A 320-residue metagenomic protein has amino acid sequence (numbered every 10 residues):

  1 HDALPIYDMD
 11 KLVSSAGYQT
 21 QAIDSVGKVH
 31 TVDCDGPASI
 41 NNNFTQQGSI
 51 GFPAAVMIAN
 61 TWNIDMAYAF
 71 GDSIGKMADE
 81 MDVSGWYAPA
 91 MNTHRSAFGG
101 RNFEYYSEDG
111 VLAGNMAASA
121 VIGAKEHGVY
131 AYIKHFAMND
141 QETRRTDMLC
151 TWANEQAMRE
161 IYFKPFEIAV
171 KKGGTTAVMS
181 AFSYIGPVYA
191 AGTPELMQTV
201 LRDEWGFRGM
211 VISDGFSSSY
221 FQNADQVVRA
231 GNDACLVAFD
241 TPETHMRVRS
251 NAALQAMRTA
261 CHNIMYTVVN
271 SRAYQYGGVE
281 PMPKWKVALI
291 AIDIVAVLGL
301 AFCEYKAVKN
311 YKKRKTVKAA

Functional and structural regions predicted by a protein language model:
H1-A320: Glycoside hydrolase catalytic-domain context in secreted enzymes
